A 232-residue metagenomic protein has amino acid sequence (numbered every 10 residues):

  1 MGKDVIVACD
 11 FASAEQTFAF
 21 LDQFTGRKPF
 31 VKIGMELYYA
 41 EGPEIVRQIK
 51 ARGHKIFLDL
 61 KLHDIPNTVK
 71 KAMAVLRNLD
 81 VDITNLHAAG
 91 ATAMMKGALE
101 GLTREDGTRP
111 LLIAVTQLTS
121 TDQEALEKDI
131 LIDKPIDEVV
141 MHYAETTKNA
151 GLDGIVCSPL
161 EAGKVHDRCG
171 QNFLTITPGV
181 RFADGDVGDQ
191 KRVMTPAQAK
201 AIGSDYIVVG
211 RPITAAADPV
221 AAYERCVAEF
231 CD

Functional and structural regions predicted by a protein language model:
G2, T68-A72, R77-D153, S158-E161 (+3 more regions): Conserved anion-binding
I6, K32, F57, N85 (+3 more regions): Conserved beta-strand positions in the central sheet of alpha/beta enzyme cores
V7, V31, K61, T84 (+4 more regions): Conserved, mostly hydrophobic/aromatic
A12-F24, N67-V75, K134-T146, K191-Q198: Short, acidic/polar
G26, R52, L79, A150 (+1 more regions): Structural motif
L79-T92, D189-A222: Glycine-rich phosphate-binding active-site loops on the catalytic face of alpha/beta enzymes
M95-G101, E105, K200, I213-D232: C-terminal helical cap(s) of enzyme catalytic domains, especially alpha/beta-barrels
